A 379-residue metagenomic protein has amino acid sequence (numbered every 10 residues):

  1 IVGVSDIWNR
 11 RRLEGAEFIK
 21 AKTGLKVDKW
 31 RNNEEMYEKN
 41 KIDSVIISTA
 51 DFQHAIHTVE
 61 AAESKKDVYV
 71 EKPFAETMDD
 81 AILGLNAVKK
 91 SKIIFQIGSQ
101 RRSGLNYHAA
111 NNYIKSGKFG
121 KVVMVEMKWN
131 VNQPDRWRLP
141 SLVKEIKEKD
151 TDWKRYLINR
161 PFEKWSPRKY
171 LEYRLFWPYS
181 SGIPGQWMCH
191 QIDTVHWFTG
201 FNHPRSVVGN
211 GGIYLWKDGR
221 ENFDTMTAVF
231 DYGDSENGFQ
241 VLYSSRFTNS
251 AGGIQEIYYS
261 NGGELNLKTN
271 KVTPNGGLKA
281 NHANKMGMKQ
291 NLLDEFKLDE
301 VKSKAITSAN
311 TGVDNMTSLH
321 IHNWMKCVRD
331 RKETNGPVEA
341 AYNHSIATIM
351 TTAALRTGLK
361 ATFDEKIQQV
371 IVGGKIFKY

Functional and structural regions predicted by a protein language model:
I1-V70, I82-I94: N-terminal glycine-/serine-/threonine-rich beta1-alpha1-beta2 phosphate-ribose binding loop of Rossmann-like
V2, D28-W30, Q96, V208 (+2 more regions): General small-molecule cofactor/ligand-binding pocket signal
I7-R11, D51-Q53, A75-T77, R101-G104 (+2 more regions): Solvent-exposed loop/turn segments at secondary-structure junctions within structured extracellular/periplasmic domains
R10-E14, N32, Q53-E60, D79-L83 (+9 more regions): Extracytoplasmic/secreted proteins, especially bacterial periplasmic and envelope-associated proteins
L25-K26, K41, K118-K121, G200-H203: Short loop/turn motifs at secondary-structure junctions
K72-F74, G98-R101, W129, V338: Short strand-turn motif at the edge of the Rossmann-like AdoMet-binding core
L83-R101, A110, G120-V125: Rossmann-fold dehydrogenase core element
H108-A109, K121, E126-N130, D135-E339 (+1 more regions): Contiguous beta-strand/loop segments that form the cofactor/metal-binding neighborhood of enzyme cores
